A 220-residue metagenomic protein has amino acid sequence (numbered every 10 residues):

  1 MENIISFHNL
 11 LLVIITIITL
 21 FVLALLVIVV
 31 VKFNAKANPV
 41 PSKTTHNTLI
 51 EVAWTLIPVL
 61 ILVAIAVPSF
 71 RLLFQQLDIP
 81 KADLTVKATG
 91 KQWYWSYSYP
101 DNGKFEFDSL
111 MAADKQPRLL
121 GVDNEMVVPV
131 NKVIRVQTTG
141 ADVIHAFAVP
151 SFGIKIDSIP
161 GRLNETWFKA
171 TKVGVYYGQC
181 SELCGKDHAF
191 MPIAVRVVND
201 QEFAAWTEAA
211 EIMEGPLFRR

Functional and structural regions predicted by a protein language model:
M1-L10, V30-R220: Non-transmembrane, membrane-proximal soluble domains of secreted or membrane proteins
H8-T19: Alpha-helical transmembrane segments
T19-K32: Alpha-helical transmembrane segments
